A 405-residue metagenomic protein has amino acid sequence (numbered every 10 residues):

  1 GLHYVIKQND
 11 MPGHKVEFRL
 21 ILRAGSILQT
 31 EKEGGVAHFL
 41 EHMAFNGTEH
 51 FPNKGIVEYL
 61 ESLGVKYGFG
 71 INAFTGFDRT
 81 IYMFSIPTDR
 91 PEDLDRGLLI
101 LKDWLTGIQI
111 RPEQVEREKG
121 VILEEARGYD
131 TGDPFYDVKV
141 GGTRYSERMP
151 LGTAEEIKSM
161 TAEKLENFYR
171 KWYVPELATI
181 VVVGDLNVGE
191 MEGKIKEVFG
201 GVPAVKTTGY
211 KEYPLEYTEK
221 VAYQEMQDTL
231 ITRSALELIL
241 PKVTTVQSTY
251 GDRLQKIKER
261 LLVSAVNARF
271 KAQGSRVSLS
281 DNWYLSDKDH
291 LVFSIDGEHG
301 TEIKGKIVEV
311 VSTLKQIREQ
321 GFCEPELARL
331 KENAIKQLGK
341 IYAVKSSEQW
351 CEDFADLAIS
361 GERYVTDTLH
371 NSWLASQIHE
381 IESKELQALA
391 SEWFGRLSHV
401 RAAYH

Functional and structural regions predicted by a protein language model:
G1, L20, H38, Y82 (+10 more regions): Buried hydrophobic packing residues in well-ordered domains
L2, P12-I21, E31-K32, V36 (+12 more regions): Extracytoplasmic
E17-S85, T131-G132, E147-L151, V263-D289: M16/MPP (pitrilysin/insulinase) zinc-metallopeptidase core fold and M16-derived inactive scaffolds
E49, I56-F168, P214, V308-T313 (+1 more regions): Acidic/histidine-enriched segments that form metal/cofactor-coordinating and catalytic pocket/exosite environments
Y129, V138-A178, V188, Y210-P214 (+2 more regions): Histidine-acidic residue clusters that define the catalytic metal-binding segment of zinc metallopeptidase domains
T179-E237, K242-T244, I341: An aromatic/glycine/proline-enriched structural segment found at the starts of mature extracellular/organellar domains
T179-G184, A328-H405: C-terminal regions of mature proteins
K242, D252-E324: Structured mid-domain segments that build the active-site/substrate or prosthetic-cofactor binding neighborhood
